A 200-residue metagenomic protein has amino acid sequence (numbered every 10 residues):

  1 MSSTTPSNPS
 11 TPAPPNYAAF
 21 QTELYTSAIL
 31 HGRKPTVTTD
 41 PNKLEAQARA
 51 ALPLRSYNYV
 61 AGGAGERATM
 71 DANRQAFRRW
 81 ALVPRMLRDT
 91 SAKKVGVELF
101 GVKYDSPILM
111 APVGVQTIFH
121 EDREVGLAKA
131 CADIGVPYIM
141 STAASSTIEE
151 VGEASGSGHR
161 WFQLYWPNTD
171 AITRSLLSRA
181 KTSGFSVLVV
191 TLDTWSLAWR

Functional and structural regions predicted by a protein language model:
S3-G101: An N-cap/entry alpha-helix motif that binds or orients negatively charged groups
P53, M110, C131, V190: Conserved, mostly hydrophobic/aromatic
G65-A68, I118-R123: A structural motif shared across PLP-dependent enzymes of the aminotransferase-like
I108-A111, Y138-M140, R160-L164, L188: Hydrophobic faces of well-ordered beta-strands that scaffold small-molecule active sites in alpha/beta enzyme cores
P112-I118: Glycine-rich phosphate/pyrophosphate-binding beta-alpha loops
V115, K129, E153-A154, N168-R200: Alpha/beta enzyme core
E121-R160: A glycine-rich phosphate/pyrophosphate-binding beta-strand-loop-alpha-helix module
A144-S146, L164-N168, T194: Short, acidic/turn-prone active-site loops that include or flank metal/cofactor- and phosphate-binding residues
